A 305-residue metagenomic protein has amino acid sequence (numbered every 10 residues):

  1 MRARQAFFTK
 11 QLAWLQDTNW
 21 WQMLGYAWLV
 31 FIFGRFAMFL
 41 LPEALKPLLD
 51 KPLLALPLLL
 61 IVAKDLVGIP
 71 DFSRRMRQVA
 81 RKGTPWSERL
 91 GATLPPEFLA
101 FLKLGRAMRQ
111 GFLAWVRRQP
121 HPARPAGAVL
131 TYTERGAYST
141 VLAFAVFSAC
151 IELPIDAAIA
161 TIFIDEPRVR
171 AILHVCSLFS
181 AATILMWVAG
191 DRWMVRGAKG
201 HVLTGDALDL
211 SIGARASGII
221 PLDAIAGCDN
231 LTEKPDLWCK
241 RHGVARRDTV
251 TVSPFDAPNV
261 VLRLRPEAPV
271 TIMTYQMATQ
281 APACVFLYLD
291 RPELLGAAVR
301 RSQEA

Functional and structural regions predicted by a protein language model:
M1-M76: Membrane-anchoring hydrophobic segments
R2-T18, V67-A171, A281: N-terminal membrane-targeting/pre-transmembrane regions
V30, L56-A63, A143, F147-L153 (+1 more regions): Lipid-exposed faces of alpha-helical membrane segments in multi-pass integral membrane proteins
A44-L59, I164-A181: Hydrophobic alpha-helical transmembrane segments
L59-D71, F179-R196: Transmembrane alpha-helices and immediately adjacent membrane-cytoplasm interface residues in multi-pass integral
M186-T232: Conserved beta-hairpin
G213-C284: Non-transmembrane, membrane-adjacent beta-strand/coil modules in membrane-associated proteins and peripheral
A281-A305: Polybasic (Lys/Arg-rich)
